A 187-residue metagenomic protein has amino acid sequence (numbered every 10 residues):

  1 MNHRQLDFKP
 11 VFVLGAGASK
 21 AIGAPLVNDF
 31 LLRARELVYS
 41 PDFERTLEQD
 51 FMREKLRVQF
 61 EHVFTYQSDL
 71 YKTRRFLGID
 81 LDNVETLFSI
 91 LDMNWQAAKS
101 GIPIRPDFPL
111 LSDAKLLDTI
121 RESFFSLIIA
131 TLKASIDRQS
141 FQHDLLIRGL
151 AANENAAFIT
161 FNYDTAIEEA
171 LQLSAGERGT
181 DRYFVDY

Functional and structural regions predicted by a protein language model:
N2-V13, I22, L47-Y187: Active-site periphery "cap/insert" segments of enzyme catalytic domains
S19-P25: Short N-terminal binding/cap micro-motifs at the start of the first secondary-structure element
N28-F51: Short catalytic helix/loop segments, enriched in acidic residues and glycine and frequently bearing histidine
